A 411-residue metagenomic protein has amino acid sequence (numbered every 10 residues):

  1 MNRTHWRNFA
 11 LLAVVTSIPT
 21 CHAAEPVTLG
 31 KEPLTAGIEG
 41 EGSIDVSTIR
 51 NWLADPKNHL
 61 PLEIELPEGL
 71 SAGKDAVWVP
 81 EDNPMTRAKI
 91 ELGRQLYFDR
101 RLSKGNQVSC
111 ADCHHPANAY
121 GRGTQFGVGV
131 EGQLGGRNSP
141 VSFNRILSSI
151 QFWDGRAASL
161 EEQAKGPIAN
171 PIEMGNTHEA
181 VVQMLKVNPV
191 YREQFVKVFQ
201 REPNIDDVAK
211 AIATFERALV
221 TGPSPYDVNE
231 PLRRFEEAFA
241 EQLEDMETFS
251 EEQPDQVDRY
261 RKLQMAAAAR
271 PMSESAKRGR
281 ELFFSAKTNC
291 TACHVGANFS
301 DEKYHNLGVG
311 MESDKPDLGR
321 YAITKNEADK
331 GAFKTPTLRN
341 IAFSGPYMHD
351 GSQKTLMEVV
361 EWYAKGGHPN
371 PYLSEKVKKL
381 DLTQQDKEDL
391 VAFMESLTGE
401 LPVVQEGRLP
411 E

Functional and structural regions predicted by a protein language model:
N2-A10: Bacterial N-terminal signal peptides that target proteins for export
A10-P19: Bacterial N-terminal signal peptides
A13, R94, V391: A cross-family signal for key residues in well-ordered alpha-helices that form functional helical elements
E25-G166, V228-K354, E358-A364, H368-P371 (+1 more regions): Short glycine/threonine-rich turn/loop motifs
R145, W153-K186, Q194: Glycine/proline-centered hinge or cleavage motifs at structural transition points of membrane proteins
H178-S224, A342, S352-E411: C-terminal capping alpha-helices of c-type cytochrome domains
